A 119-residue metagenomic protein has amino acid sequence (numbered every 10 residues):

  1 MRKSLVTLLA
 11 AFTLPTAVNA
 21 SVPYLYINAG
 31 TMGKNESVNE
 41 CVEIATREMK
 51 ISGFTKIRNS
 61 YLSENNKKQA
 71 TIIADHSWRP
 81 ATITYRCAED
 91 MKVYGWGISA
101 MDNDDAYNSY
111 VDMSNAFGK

Functional and structural regions predicted by a protein language model:
S4-L14, V18: Sec-dependent N-terminal signal peptides
A20-S52, K56-I57: Terminal, regulation- and interaction-focused segments at domain boundaries
E43-R79: N-terminal, post-signal-peptide region of Sec/Tat-exported proteins
E64-M113: Mid-chain, structured segments of secreted extracytoplasmic proteins
F117-K119: Short, solvent-exposed mixed-charge patches
